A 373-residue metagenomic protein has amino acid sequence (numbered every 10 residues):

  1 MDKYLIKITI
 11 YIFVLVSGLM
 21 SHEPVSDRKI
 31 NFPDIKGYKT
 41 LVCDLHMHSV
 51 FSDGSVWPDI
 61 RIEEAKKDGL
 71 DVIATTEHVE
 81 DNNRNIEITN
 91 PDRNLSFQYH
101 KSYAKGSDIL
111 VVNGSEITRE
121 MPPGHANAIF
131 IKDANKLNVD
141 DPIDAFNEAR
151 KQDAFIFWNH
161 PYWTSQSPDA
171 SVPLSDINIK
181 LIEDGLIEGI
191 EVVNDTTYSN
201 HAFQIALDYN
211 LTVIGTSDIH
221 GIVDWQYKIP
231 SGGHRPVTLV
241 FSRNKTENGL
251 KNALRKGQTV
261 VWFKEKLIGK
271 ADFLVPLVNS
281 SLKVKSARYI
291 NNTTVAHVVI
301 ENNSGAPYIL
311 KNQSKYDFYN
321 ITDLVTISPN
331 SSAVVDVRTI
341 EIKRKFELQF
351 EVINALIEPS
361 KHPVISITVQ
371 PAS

Functional and structural regions predicted by a protein language model:
M1-T9: Bacterial N-terminal signal peptides that target proteins for export
D2-K3, E23-C43, D59-I62, P123-I131 (+1 more regions): Charged catalytic cores and adjacent phosphate/nucleic-acid-binding surfaces used for phosphate/nucleic-acid chemistry
I8-G18: Bacterial N-terminal signal peptides
D27-F155, N159, V172, D176 (+3 more regions): A metal-dependent hydrolase metal-coordination microenvironment
F51, T164-S167: Short, small-residue-enriched loops and turns at beta-alpha junctions that line or gate enzyme active sites
S115-R119, Y162-S165, I219-H220: Short glycine-enriched loops at secondary-structure junctions
